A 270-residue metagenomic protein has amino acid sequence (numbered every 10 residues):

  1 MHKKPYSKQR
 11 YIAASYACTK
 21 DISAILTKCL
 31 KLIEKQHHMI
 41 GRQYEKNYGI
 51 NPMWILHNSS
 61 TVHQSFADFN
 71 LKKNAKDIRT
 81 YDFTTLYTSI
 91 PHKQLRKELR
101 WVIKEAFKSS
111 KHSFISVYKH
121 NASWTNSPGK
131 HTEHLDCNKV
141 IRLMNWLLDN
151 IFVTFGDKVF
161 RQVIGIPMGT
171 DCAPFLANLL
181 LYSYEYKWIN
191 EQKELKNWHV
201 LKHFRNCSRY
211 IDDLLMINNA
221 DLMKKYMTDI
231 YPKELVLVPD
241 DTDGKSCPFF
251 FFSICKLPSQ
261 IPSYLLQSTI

Functional and structural regions predicted by a protein language model:
M1, Q267-I270: Short, intrinsically disordered, charge-balanced linker/junction segments flanking boundaries in proteins
M1-D77, T84-T85, R100-K104: Non-catalytic, regulatory and substrate/membrane-recognition segments associated with hydrolase enzymes
Y6-R10, I164, T269: Amphipathic alpha-helical/coiled-coil segments positioned at domain termini
K8-R10, K20-S23, E34-K35, T88-P91 (+4 more regions): Short helix/loop capping segments that flank catalytic or ligand/cofactor-binding pockets
S15-Y16, N219-A220, T269-I270: Secondary-structure transition/turn motif
T19-I33, N58, Y182-W188, K193 (+1 more regions): Inter-domain linker/hinge segments that demarcate the starts of reverse transcriptase and RNase H-type modules
Q64-D229, T242-F249, K256-L257: Conserved polymerase palm-domain catalytic core
L237-D241: Long, internal stretches of domain cores in catalytic or enzyme-like folds, emphasizing the mature domain core
